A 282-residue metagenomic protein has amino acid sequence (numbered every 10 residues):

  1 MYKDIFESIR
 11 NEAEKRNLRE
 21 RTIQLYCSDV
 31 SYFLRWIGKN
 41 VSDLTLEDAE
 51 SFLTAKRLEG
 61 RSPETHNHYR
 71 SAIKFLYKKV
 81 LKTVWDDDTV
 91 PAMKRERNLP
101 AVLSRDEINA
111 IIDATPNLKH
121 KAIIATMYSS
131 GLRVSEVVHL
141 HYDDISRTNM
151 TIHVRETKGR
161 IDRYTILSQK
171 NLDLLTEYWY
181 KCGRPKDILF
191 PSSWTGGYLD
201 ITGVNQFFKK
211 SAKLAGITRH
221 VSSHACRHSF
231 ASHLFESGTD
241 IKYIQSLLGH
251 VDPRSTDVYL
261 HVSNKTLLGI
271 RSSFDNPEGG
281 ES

Functional and structural regions predicted by a protein language model:
M1-S282: Conserved catalytic core of the tyrosine transesterase superfamily
